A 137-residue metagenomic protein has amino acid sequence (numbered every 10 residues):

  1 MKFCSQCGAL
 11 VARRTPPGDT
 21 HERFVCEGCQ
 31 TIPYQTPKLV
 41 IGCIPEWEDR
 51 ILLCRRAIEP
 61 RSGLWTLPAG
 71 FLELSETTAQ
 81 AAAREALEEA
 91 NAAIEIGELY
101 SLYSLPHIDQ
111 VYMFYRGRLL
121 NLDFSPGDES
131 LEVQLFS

Functional and structural regions predicted by a protein language model:
M1-C43: Acidic, metal-coordinating catalytic segment for phosphate/diphosphate chemistry, firing primarily on the Nudix
F3, R23, I44, L53 (+2 more regions): Conserved hydrophobic/aromatic beta-strand scaffold that supports enzyme active sites
A12, I51, E59, L105-H107 (+1 more regions): Surface-exposed, flexible loop/turn segments at secondary-structure boundaries
H21, T36-V40, E46-E48, P60-S62 (+2 more regions): Short connector loops at helix/strand junctions that flank enzyme active sites, especially segments positioning acidic
T31-I32, G63-W65, G70, L122 (+1 more regions): Flexible, active-site-adjacent loop/turn segments at secondary-structure boundaries
Q35-T36, R56, F124-G127: Short histidine-centered beta-strand/loop micro-motifs that create catalytic or ligand/metal-coordination sites
E46-E88: Conserved Nudix-box catalytic region and its N-terminal flanking loop in Nudix hydrolases and closely related
L72-S137: Unchanged
